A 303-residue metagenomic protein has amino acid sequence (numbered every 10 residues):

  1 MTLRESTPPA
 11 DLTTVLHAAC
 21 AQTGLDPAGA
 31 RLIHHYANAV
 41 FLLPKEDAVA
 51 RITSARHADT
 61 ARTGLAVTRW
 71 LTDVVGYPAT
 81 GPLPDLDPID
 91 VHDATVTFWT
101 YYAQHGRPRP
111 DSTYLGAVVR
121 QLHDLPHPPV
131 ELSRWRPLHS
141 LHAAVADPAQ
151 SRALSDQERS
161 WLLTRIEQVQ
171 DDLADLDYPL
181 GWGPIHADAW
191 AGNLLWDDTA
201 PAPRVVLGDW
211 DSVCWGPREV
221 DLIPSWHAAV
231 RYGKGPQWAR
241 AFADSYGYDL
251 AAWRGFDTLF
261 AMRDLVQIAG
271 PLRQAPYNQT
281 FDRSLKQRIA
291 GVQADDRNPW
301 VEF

Functional and structural regions predicted by a protein language model:
M1-P27: Juxta-kinase regulatory segment immediately upstream of eukaryotic protein kinase catalytic domains
L3-R4, P148-L154, Q237, A269-F303: ATP/Mg2+ or Mg2+-diphosphate-binding catalytic cores that bind nucleotide phosphates or diphosphates via glycine-rich
P9, T13, R51-D93, A103-D124: A conserved alpha-helical element in kinase catalytic cores
I33-K45, V49-A50, P82, Q170-L222: Active-site acidic catalytic loop and adjacent metal/ATP-binding pocket of ATP-dependent phosphoryl transfer enzymes
A94-P108, A143-A153, D264-Q279: A glycine-centered beta->alpha junction motif in the catalytic cores of kinase/phosphotransferase enzymes
G106-S160, L180-W182: A cross-family kinase active-site recognition segment
R218-L250, M262-Q279: Active-site activation/catalytic loop segments of kinase-like enzymes and analogous catalytic loops in related
A251-L259: All-alpha amphipathic helical-bundle segments outside canonical DNA-binding/catalytic cores that form hydrophobic
